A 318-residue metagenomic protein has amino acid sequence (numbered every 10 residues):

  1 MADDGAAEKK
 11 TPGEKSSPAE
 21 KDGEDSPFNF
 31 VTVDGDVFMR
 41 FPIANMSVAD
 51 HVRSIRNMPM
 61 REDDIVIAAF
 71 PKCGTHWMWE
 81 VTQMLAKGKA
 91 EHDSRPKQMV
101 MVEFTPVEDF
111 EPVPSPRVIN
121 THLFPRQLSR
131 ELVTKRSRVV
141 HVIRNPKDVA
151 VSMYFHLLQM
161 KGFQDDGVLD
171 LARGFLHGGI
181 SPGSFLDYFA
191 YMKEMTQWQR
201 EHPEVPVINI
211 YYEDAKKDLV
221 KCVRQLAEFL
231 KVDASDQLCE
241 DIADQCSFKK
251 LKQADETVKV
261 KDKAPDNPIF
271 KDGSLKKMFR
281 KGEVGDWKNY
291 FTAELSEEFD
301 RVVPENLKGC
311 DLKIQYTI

Functional and structural regions predicted by a protein language model:
A2-I210, A264-P265, I269-I318: PAPS-dependent sulfotransferase catalytic domain
H76-G88, N209-A234, I242, K250 (+1 more regions): PAPS/PAP-binding and catalytic site of the sulfotransferase fold
D93-S94, S235-D241: A short coil-to-beta-strand element that immediately follows conserved catalytic motifs
F124, Y211-E213, S247, K259: Short, solvent-exposed coil/turn linker segments
E131, A234-S235: Short, surface-exposed helix-loop/turn micro-motifs enriched in polar/charged residues
L158-Q159, C222, Q237: Cytochrome P450 heme-thiolate monooxygenase catalytic domain
Q245-S274: Short acidic/His-enriched helical or mixed secondary-structure segments at domain edges of catalytic enzymes and some
